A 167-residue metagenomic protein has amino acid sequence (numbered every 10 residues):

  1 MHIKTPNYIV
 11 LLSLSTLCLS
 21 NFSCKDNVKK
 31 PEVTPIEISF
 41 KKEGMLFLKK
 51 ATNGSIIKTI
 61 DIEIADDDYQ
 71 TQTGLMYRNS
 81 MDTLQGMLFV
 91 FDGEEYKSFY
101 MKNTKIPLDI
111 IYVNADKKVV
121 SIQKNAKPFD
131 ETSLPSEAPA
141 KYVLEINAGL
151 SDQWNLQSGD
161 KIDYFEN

Functional and structural regions predicted by a protein language model:
H2-L11: Bacterial N-terminal signal peptides that target proteins for export
V10-L12, P35-I36: Hydrophobic H-region at the start of alpha-helical membrane spans
S20-S23: C-terminal motif of bacterial Sec signal peptides marking the signal peptidase cleavage site
K25-N167: Compact, glycine-rich, soluble single-domain proteins
